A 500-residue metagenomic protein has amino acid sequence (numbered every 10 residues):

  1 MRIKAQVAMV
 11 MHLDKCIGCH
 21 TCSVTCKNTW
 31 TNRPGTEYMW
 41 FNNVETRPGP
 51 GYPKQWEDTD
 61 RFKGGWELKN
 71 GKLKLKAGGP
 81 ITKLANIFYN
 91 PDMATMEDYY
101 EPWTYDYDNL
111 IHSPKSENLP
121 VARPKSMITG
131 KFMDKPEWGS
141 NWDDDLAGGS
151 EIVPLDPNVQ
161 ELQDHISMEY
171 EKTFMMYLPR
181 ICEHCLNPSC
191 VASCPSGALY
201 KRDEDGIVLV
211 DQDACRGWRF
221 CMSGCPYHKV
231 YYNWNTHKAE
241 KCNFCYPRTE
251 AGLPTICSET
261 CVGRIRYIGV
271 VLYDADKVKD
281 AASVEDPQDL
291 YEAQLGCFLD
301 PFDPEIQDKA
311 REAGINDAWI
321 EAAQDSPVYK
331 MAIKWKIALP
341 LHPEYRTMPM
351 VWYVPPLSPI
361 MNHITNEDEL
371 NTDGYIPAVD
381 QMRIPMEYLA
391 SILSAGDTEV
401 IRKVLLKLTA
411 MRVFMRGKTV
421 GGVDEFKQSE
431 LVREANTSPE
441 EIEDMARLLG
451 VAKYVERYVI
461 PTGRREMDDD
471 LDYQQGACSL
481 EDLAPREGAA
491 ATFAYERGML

Functional and structural regions predicted by a protein language model:
M1-L500: Non-ligating segments of multi-cofactor redox enzymes
